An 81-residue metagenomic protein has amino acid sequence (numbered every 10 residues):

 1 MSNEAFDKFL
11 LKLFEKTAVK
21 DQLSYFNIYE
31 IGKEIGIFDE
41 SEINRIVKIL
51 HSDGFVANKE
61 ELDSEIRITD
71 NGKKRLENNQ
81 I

Functional and structural regions predicted by a protein language model:
M1-D21: Short alpha-helical segments that sit at the start of domains
S2-N3, I37-S52: Short amphipathic alpha-helical interaction segments
T17-A18, G36-D39, F55: Short alpha-helix boundary/capping elements
V19-E34: Short acidic, hydrophobic short linear motifs in intrinsically disordered regions
H51-E61: A short, conserved structural fragment
D63-I68: Minor-groove-contacting beta-hairpin "wing" of winged helix-turn-helix DNA-binding domains
D70-I81: Short, amphipathic alpha-helical interaction segments positioned at domain boundaries
